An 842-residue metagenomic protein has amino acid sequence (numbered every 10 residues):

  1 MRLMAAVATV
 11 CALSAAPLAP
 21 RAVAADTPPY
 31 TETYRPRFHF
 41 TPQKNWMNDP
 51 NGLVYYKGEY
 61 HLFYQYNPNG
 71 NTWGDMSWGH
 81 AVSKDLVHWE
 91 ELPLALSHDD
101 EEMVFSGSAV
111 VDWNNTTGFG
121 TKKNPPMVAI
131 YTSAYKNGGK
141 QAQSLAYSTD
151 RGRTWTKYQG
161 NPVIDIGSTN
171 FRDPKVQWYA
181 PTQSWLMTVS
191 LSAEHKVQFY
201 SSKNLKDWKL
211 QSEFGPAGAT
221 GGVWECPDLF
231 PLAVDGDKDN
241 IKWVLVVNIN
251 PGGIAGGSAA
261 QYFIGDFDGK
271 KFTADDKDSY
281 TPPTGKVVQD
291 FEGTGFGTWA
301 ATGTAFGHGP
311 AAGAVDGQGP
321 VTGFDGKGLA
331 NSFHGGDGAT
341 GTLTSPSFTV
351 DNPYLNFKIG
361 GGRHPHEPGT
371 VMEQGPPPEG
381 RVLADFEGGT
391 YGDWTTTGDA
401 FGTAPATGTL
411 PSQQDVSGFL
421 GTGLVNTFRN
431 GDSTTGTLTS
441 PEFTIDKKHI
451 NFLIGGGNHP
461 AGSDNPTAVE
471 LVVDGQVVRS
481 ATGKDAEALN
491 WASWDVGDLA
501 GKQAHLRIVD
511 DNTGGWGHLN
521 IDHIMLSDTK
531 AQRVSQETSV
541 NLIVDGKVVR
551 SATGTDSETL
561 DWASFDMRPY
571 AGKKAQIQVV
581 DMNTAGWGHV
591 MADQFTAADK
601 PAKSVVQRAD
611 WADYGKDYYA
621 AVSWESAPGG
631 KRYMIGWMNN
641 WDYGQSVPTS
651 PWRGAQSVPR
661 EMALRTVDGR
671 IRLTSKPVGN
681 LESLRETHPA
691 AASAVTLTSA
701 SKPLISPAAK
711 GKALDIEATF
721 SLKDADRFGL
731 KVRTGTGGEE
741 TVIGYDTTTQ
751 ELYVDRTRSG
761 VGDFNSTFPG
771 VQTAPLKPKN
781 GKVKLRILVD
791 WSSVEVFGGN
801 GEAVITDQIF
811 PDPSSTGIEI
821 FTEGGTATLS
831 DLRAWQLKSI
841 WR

Functional and structural regions predicted by a protein language model:
M1-A24: Secretory targeting and sorting signals
D26-N51, G70-W73, V87-T121, G152-W178 (+11 more regions): Surface loop/turn signatures of beta-propeller and other carbohydrate-active proteins
D49-N69, E91-A95, V110-N114, G118-G138 (+12 more regions): Hydrophobic core segments of beta-strands in well-ordered, beta-rich domains
S83, A146-T149, F199-L205, M662: Conserved Ser/Thr-centered positions that define the repeating blades of beta-propeller domains
G236-K238, A260-G285, L355, E537-G546 (+5 more regions): Beta-rich accessory regions
G295-L329, P376, T390-L424: Extracellular glycan-recognition surfaces and repeat-rich motifs
K327-N356, G362-H366, T422-K447, N490-S493 (+3 more regions): Short beta-strands within extracellular/lumenal beta-sheet-rich domains
V469-L519, A531-A571, V580, A585-G586: Extracellular carbohydrate recognition and processing domains and analogous Trp-centered ligand-binding platforms
